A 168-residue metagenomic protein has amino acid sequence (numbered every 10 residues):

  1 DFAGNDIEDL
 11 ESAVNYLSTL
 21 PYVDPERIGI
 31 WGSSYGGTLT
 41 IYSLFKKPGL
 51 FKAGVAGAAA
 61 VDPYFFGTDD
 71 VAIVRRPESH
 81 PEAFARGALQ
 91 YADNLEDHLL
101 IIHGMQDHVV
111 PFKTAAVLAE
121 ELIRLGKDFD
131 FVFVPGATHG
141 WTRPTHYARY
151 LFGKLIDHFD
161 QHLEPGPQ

Functional and structural regions predicted by a protein language model:
D1-Q168: Active-site-proximal cap/loop segments of hydrolase catalytic domains
